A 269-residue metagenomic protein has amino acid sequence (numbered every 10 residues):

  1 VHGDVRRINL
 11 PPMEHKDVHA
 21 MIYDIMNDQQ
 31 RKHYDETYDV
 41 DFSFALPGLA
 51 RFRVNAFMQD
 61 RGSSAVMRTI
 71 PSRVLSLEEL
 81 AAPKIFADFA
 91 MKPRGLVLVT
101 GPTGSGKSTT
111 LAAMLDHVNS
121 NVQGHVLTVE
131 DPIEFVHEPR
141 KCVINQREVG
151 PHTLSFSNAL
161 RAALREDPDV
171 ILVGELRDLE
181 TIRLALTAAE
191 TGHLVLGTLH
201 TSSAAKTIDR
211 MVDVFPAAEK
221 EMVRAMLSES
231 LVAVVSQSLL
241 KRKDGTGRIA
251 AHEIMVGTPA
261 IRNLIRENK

Functional and structural regions predicted by a protein language model:
V1-K269: Short, flexible helix-loop junctions that flank or precede catalytic/ligand sites
